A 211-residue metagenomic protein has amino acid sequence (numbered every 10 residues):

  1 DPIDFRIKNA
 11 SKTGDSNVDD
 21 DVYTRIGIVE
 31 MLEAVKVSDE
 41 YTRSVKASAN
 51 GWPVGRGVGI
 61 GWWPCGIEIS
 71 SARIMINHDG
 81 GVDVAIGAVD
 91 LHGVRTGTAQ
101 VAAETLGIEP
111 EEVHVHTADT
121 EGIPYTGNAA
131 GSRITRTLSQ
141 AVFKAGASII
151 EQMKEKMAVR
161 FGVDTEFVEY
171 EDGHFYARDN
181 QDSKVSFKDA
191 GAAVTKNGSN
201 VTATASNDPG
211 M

Functional and structural regions predicted by a protein language model:
D4-L106, A118-M211: Cofactor-centric catalytic regions
I108-P110: Proline-centric
